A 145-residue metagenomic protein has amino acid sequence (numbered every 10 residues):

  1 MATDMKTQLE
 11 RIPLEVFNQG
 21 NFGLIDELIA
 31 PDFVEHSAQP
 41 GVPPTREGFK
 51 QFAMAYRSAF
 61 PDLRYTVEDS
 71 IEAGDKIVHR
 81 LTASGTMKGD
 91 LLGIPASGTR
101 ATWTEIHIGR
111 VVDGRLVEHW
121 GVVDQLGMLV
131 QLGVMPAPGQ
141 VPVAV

Functional and structural regions predicted by a protein language model:
M1-V145: C-terminal and inter-domain tail/linker signature
